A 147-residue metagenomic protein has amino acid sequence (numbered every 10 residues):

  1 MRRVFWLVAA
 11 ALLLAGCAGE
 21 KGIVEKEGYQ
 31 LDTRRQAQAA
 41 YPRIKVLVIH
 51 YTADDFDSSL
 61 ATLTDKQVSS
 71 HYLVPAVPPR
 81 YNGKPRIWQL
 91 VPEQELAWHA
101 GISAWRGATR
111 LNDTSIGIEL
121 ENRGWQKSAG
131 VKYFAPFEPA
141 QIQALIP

Functional and structural regions predicted by a protein language model:
R2-V8: Sec-dependent signal peptide recognition, specifically the positively charged N-region followed immediately by
L14-G16: C-terminal motif of bacterial Sec signal peptides marking the signal peptidase cleavage site
K21-A40, V46-P147: Active-site-adjacent loop/helix surface patches within enzyme catalytic domains that shape the substrate-binding cleft
